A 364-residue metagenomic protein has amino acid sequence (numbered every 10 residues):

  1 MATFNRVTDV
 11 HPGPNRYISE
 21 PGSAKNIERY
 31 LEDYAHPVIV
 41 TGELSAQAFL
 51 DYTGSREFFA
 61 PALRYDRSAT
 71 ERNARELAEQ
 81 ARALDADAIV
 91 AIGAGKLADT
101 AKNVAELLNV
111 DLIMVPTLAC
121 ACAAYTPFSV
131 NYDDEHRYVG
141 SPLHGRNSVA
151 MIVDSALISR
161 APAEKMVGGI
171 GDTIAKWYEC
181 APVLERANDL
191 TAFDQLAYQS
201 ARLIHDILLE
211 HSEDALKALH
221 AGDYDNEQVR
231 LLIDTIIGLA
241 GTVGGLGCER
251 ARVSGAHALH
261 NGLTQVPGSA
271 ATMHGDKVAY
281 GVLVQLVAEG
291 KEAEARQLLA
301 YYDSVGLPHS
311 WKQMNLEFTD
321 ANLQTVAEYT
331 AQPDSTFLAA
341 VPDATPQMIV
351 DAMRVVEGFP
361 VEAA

Functional and structural regions predicted by a protein language model:
M1-A88: ATP/NTP phosphate-donor binding region
T8-H11, Y30-E32, R82-L84, A105 (+5 more regions): Solvent-exposed alpha-helices and their adjacent loops that cap or buttress functional pockets in soluble metabolic
V40, R64, A91-I92, V115 (+1 more regions): Structural motif
L97-V110: Short Gly/Thr/Asp-enriched flexible loops that form oxyanion-binding sites at enzyme active sites
L107-S200: A glycine/threonine-rich phosphate-anchoring loop and its flanking beta-alpha core in nucleotide/phosphate-binding
L190-Y301, L307: Active-site segments that bind and position negatively charged phosphate/pyrophosphate groups
K291-A364: C-terminal charged capping/lid subdomain of soluble metabolic enzymes
